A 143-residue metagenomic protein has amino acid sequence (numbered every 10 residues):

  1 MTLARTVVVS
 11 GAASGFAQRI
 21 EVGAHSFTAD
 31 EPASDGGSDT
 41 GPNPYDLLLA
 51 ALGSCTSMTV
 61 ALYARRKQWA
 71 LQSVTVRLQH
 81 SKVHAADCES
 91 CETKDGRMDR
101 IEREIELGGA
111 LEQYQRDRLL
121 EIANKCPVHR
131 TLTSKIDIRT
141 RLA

Functional and structural regions predicted by a protein language model:
M1-A50, A61-A143: Extended beta-strand/beta-hairpin segments
